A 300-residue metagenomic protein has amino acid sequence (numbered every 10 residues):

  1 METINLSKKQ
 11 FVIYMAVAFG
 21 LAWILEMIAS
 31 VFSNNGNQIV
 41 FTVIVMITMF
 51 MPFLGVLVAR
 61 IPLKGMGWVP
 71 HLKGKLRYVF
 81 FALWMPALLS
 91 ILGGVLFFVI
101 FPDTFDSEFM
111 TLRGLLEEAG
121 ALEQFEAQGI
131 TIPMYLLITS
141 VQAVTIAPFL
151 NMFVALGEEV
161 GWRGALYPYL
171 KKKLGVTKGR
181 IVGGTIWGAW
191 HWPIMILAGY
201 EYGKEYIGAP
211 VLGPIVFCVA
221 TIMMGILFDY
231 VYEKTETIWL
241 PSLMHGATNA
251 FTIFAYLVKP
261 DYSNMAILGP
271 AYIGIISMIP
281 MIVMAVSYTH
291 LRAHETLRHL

Functional and structural regions predicted by a protein language model:
M1-S7: Short, Lys/Arg-rich, polar N-terminal cytosolic tail immediately upstream of the first transmembrane signal-anchor
I24-I61, L76-G94, I100, T104-L137 (+2 more regions): Alpha-helical transmembrane segments in multi-pass membrane proteins
G94-P102, E158, R180-Y200: Transmembrane alpha-helix/helix-exit interface in multi-pass inner-membrane proteins
G157-A189, D229, E233-T237: Membrane-interface helix/loop boundary segments of multi-pass membrane proteins
T177, I181, E205-A266: Functionally important transmembrane alpha-helices
F217-I222, M265-Y288: Alpha-helical transmembrane segments of multi-pass integral membrane proteins
T289-T296: Conserved small/polar residues in nucleotide/adenosyl-binding loops
